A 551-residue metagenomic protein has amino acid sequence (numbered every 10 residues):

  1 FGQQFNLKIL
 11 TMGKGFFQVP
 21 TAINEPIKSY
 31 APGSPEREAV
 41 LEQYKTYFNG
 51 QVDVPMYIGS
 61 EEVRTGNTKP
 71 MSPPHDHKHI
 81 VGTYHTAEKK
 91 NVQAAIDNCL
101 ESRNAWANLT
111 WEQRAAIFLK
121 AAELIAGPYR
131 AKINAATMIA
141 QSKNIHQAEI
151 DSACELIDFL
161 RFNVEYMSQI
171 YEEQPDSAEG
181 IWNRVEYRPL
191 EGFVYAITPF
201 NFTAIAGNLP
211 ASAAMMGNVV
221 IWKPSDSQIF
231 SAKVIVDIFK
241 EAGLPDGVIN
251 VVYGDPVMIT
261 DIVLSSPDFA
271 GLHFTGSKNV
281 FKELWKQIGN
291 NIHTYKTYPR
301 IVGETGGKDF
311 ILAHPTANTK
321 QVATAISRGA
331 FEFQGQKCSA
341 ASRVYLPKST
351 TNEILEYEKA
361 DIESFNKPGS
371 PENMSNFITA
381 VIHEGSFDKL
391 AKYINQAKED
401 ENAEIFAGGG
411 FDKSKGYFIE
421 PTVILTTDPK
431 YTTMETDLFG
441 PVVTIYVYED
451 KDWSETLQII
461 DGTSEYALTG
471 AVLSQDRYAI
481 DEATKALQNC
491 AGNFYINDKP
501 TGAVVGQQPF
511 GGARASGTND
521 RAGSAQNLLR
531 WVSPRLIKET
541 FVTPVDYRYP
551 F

Functional and structural regions predicted by a protein language model:
F1-T11: Short, Lys/Arg-enriched N-terminal segments with co-localized hydrophobic residues within the first ~10-30 amino acids
I9-I80: Hydrophobic face of amphipathic alpha-helices that form TPR/SEL1-like repeat modules and related alpha-solenoid
I9-Q18, E25, S29, H75-T83 (+9 more regions): Conserved C-terminal structural/oligomerization subdomain of aldehyde/semialdehyde dehydrogenase
T65-G66, P70-P73, H77-Y171, L457 (+1 more regions): Glycine-rich loop-to-alpha-helix module at the N-terminal edge of alpha/beta enzyme cores
K78, C99, R114, T137 (+9 more regions): Residue-level signal for inorganic ion chemistry
A95-A105, K120-L124, P128, A136 (+16 more regions): Generic, well-ordered alpha-helical scaffold segments in large soluble proteins
M138, I157, M167-Q321, S375 (+2 more regions): Rossmann-like NAD(P) dinucleotide-binding subdomain of oxidoreductase/dehydrogenase enzymes
I238-G243, S265-P267, G271, K278-P429 (+5 more regions): ALDH superfamily catalytic-core signature
